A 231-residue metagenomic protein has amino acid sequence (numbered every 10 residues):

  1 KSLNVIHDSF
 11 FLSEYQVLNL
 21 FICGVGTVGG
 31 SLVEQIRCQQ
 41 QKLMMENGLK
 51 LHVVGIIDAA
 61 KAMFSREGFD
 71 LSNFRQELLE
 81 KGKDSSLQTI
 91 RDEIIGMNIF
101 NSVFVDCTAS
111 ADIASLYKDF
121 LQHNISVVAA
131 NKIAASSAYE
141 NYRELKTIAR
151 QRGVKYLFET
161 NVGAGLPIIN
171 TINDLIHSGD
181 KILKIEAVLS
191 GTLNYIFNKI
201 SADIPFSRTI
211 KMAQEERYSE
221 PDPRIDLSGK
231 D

Functional and structural regions predicted by a protein language model:
K1-G30: A conserved regulatory-domain signal marking ACT and ACT-like small-molecule sensing domains and adjacent regulatory
L20-G24, H52-A59, V103-C107, A187: Extended hydrophobic secondary-structure segments that form protein cores and membrane-embedded regions
G24-Q41, K50-G55: Phosphate-binding active sites in nucleotide-utilizing proteins
L43-K83: NAD(P)-binding Rossmann-fold cofactor-contacting core
D84-A129: Rossmann-fold NAD(P) dinucleotide-binding segment
V103-D106, V127-A130, Y156-E159, K184-A187: General beta-strand structural signal in soluble alpha/beta enzymes
S110-Q122, K132-E159, A164-I172: Rossmann-fold NAD(P)-binding glycine/threonine-rich loop
T171-K230: Conserved anion/nucleotide-ligand pocket segment
